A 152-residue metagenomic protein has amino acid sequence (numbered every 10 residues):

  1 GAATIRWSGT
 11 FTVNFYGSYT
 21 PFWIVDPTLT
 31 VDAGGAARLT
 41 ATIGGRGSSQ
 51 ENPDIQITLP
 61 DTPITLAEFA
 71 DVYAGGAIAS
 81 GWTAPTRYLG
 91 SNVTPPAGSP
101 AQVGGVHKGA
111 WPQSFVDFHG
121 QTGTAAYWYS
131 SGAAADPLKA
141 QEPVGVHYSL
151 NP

Functional and structural regions predicted by a protein language model:
G1-P152: Primarily mature extracellular domains of secreted and cell-surface proteins, especially surface-exposed modules
